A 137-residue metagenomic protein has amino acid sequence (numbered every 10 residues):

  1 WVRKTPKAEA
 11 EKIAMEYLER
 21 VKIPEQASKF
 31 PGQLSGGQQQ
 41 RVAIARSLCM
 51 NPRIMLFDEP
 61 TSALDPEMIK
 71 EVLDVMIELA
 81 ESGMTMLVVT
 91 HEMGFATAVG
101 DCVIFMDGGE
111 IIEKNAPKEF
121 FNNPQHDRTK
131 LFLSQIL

Functional and structural regions predicted by a protein language model:
K29, M50, S82: Conserved signature/switch motifs of ABC ATPase nucleotide-binding domains
F30-L34, Q38: Conserved ABC ATPase signature
M55-D58: Catalytic Walker B motif of ABC-type/P-loop ATPase nucleotide-binding domains
K70-S82: Helical segment within the ABC ATPase nucleotide-binding domain
T90-H91: H-loop/switch region of ABC-family ATPase nucleotide-binding domains
A96-A98: A short, surface-exposed alpha-helical micro-motif characterized by mixed small hydrophobic and charged/polar residues
